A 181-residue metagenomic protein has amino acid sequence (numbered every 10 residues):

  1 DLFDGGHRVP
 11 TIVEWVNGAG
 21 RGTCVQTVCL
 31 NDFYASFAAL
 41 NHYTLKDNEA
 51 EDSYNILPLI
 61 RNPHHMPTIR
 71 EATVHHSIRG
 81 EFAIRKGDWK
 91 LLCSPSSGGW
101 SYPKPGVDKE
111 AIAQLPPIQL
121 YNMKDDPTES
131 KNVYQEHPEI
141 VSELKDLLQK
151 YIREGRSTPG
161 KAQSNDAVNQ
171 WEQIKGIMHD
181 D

Functional and structural regions predicted by a protein language model:
D1-D4, G18-G20, Q26, L30-Q119 (+2 more regions): C-terminal cap/loop subdomain of S1 sulfatases and analogous C-terminal strand-loop tails that border
R8-V9: Catalytic cores of eukaryotic secretory-pathway lumenal/extracellular enzymes that build and remodel glycoconjugates
I12-E14: Short beta-strand-to-turn element immediately C-terminal to the catalytic PLP-Schiff-base lysine in fold type I
G20-T23, S130-N132: A generic structural signal for short coil/turn motifs at secondary-structure boundaries
F33, K86, S97-G99, D108-Q119 (+1 more regions): Long, internal low-complexity/basic segments
